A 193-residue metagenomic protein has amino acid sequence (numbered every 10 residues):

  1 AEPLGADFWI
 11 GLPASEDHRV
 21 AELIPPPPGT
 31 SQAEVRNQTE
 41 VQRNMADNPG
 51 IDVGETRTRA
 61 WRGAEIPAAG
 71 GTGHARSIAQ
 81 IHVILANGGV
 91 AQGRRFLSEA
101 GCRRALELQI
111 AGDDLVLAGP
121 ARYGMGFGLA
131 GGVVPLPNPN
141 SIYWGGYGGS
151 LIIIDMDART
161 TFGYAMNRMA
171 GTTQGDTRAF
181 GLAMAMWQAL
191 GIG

Functional and structural regions predicted by a protein language model:
A1-P135: Short, surface-exposed loop or secondary-structure junction motifs that flank catalytic or metal-binding residues
D47-I51, A68, Y143, A158 (+1 more regions): Low-complexity, compositionally biased segments
G71, V116, P120, Y143-W144 (+2 more regions): Short amphipathic alpha-helix initiation/capping segments at coil-to-helix junctions
R122, P137, Y147-G149: Short beta-strand-initiation
P135-I142: Short, hydrophobic/aromatic-rich segments at coil-to-beta transitions
G145-G193: Structured C-terminal helix/loop/strand segments within mature extracytoplasmic catalytic/sensor domains
